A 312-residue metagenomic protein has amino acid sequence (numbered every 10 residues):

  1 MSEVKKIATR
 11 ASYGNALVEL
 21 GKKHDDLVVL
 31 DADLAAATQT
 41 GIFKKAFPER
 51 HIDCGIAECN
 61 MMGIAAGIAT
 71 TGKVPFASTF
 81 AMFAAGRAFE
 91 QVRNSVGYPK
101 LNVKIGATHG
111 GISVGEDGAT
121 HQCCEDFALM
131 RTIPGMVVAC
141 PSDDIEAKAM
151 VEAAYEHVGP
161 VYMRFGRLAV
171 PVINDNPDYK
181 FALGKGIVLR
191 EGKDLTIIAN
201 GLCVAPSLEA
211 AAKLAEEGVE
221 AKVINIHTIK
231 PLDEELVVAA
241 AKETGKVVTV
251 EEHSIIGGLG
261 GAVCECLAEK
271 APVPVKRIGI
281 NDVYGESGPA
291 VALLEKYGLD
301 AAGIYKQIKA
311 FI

Functional and structural regions predicted by a protein language model:
M1-R164, A169: Thiamine diphosphate
A11, K23-D26, L34-G41, K45 (+2 more regions): Thiamine diphosphate
